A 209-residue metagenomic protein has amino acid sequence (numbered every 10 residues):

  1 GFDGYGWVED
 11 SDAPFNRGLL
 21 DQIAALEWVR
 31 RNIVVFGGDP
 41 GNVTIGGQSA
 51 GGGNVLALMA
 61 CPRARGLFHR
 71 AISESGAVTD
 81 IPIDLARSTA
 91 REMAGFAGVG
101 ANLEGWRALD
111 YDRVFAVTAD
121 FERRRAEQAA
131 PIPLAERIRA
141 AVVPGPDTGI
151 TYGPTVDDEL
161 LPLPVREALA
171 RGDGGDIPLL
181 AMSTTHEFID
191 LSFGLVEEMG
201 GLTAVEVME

Functional and structural regions predicted by a protein language model:
G1-I23, R31-V35: Cap/lid segment of the alpha/beta-hydrolase catalytic domain
G4, R31, V43, A60 (+2 more regions): Non-catalytic cap/lid and distal C-terminal segments of serine-dependent acyl enzymes
G18, H69, M208-E209: Extended hydrophobic/aromatic segments used for targeting, binding, or gating
Q22-R30, S88, M93: Short, well-ordered amphipathic alpha-helical segments that serve as non-catalytic structural scaffolds within diverse
V29, F36-S49: Alpha/beta-hydrolase fold nucleophile elbow
N42-G46, A57, H69-E74, P178-M182: Structural recognition of the beta-strand scaffold that forms the well-ordered cores of secreted hydrolase catalytic
G52-A64: Short glycine-enriched nucleophile-adjacent loop and the immediately C-terminal alpha-helix near the catalytic center
R65, E74-V207: Substrate-access "cap/lid" subdomains that shape and gate the entrance to catalytic or ligand-binding pockets
